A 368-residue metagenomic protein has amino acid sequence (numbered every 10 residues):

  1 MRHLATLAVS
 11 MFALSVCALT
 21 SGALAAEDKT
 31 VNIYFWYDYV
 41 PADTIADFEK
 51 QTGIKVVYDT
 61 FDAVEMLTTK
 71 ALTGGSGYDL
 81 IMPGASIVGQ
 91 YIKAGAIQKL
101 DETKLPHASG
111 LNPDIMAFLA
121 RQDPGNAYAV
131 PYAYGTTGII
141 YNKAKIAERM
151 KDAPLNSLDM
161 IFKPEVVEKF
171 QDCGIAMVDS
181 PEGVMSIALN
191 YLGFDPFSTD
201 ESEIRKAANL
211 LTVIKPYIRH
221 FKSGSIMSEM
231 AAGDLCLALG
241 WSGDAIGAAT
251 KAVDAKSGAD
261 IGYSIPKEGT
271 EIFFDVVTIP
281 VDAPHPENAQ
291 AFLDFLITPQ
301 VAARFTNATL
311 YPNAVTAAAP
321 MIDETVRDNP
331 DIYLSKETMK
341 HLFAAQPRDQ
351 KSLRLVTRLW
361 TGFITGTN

Functional and structural regions predicted by a protein language model:
A8-A18: Bacterial N-terminal signal peptides
A26-Y91: Early extracytoplasmic/lumenal segment of secretory-pathway proteins
Y78-P83, R219, C236-W241: Paired acidic/hydrophobic, glycine-rich loop segments that form the ligand-binding mouth/hinge of periplasmic-binding
M82-Y217, K222-A231: Extracytoplasmic ligand-binding site segments that recognize negatively charged/polar headgroups
I87-Q90, L237-G258: A ligand-binding cleft/hinge motif common to bilobed small-molecule-binding domains
I204-V213, R219, S257-V281: Periplasmic-binding protein-like
S228, K336-N368: Conserved C-terminal helix/tail region of periplasmic/extracytoplasmic solute-binding proteins
D275, P280-H341: Mature extracytoplasmic/periplasmic domains
